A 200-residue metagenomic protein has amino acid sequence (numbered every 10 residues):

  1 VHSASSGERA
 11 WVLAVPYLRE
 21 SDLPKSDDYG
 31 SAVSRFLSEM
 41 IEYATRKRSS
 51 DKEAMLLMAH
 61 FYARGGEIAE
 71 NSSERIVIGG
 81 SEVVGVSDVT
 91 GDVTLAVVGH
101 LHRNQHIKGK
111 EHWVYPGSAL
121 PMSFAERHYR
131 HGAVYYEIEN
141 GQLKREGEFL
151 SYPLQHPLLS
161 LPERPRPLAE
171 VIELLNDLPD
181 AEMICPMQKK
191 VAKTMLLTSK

Functional and structural regions predicted by a protein language model:
V1-K200: Extended recognition/assembly regions associated with phosphoester-bond processing machinery
